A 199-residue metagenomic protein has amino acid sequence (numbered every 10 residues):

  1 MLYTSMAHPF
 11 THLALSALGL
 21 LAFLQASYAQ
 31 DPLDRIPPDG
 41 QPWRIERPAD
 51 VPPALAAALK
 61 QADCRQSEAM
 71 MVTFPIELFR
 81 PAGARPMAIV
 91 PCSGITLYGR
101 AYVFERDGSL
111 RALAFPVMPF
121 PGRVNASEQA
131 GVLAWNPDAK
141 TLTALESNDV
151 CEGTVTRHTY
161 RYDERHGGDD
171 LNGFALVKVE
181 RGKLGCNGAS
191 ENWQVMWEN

Functional and structural regions predicted by a protein language model:
L2-L15: Bacterial N-terminal signal peptides that target proteins for export
M6-H8, S67, I95, T154 (+1 more regions): General secretory precursor processing signal
A14-F23: Bacterial N-terminal signal peptides
Q25-A29: Sec/Tat signal peptide C-region and signal peptidase I cleavage site
Q30-A101, E105-N125, Q194-N199: Flexible low-complexity loop/turn motifs enriched in small/helix-breaking residues
D31-V51, A58, A62-D63, L133-N199: Acidic, small-residue rich beta-repeat scaffolds with periodic aromatic anchors
T96-R100, S127-Q129, E152-R157: Short, surface-exposed coil-to-beta transition loops
R111-S147: An exposed acidic His-Trp-rich patch
